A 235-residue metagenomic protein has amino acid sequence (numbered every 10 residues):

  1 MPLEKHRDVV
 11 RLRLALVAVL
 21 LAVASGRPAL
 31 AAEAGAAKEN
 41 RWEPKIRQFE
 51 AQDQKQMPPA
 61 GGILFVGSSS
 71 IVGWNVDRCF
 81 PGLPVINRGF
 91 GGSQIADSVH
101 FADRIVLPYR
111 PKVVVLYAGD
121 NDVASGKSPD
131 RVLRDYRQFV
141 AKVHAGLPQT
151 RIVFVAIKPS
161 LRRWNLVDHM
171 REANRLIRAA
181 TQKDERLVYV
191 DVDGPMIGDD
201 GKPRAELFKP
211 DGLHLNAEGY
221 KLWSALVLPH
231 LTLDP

Functional and structural regions predicted by a protein language model:
M1-F65, V76-D77, K183, L233-P235: N-terminal secretory targeting modules
A34-Q138, L161-R171, R175: Conserved SGNH/GDSL esterase-like catalytic core that processes O-acyl groups on lipids and polysaccharides
K55-Q56, N75-R78, H144, A179-T181 (+1 more regions): Short secondary-structure boundary/capping segments
G67, A156, D193: Active-site beta-alpha turn of Rossmann-fold NAD(P)-dependent dehydrogenases/reductases
D103, L107-R110, G119, R137 (+5 more regions): Sec-exported extracytoplasmic/periplasmic mature domains
A118, F154-A156, G219: A cross-domain feature marking catalytic cores of carbohydrate-active enzymes and several ubiquitous metabolic/repair
L133-V155, E172-L187, D191: Charged, glycine-enriched surface loops/patches that mediate electrostatic binding to polyanionic ligands
P159-P235: Catalytic His-Asp segment of secreted/periplasmic serine-dependent ester chemistry enzymes
